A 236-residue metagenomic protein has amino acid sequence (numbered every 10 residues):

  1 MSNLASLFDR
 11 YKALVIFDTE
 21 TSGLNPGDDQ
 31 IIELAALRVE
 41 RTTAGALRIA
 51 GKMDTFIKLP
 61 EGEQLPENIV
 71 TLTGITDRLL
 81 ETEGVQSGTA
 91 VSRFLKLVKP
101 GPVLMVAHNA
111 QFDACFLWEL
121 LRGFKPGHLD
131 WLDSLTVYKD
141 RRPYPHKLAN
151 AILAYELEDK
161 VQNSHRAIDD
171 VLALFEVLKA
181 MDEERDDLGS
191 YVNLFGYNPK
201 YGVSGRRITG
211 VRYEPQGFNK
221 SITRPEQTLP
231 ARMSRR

Functional and structural regions predicted by a protein language model:
M1-D9, F175-R236: Acidic two-metal-ion nuclease catalytic site recognized across multiple nuclease folds, prominently DnaQ/RNase D-T
S2-H128, A149-H165: Conserved non-catalytic scaffold segment of RNase H-like nuclease domains
T21-G23, T136, A173: Short, glycine/acidic-enriched loop or turn micro-motifs at the edges of active sites
L120-G123, D140, A154, V177-E184: Active-site catalytic microenvironments for nucleophilic, acid-base chemistry
G127-L132, P145, K160, R185-G189: Short, structured loop/turn "capping" segments at alpha-beta junctions
W131-N150: Short alpha-helix plus adjacent loop in nuclease-associated cores
H146, L172-F175: A structural signal for well-ordered alpha-helical segments within the folded catalytic domains of diverse enzymes
I168-D169: Acidic donor-binding loop at a coil-to-helix junction in glycosyltransferase catalytic cores that engages
